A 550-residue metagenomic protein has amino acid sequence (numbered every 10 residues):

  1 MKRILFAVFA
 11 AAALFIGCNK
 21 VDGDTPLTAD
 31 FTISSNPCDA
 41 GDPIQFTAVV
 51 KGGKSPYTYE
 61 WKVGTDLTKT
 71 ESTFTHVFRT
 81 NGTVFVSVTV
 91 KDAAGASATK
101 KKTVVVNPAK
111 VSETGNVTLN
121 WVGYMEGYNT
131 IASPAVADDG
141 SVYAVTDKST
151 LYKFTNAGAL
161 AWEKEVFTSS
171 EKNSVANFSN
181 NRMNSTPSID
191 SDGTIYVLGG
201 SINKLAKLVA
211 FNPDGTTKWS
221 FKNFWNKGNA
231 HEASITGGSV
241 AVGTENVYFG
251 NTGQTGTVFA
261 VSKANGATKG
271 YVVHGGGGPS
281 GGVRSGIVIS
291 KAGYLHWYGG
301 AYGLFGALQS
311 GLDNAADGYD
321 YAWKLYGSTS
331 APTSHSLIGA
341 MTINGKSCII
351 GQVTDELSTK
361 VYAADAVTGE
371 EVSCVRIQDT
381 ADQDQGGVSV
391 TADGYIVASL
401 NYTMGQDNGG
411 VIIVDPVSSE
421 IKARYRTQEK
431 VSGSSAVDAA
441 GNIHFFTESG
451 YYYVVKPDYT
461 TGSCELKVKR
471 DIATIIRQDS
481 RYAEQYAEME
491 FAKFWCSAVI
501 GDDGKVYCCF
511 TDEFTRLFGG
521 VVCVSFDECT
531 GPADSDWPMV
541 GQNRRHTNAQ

Functional and structural regions predicted by a protein language model:
K2-A40, A94-L119, G215: Bacterial Sec-dependent N-terminal signal peptides
P26-T28, P43, P56-T58: Exposed beta-strand and adjacent loop surfaces of beta-rich binding modules that mediate intermolecular recognition
A40-K51: A short beta-strand segment in extracellular, disulfide-stabilized domains
K51-S55, I202: Short glycine/proline-centered coil/turn motifs in the loop regions of extracellular beta-sandwich domains
Y59-H76: Surface-exposed, flexible coil segments in extracellular/virion-facing regions
R79-G82: Surface-exposed, short loops/turns at beta-strand junctions within beta-sandwich domains
N107-N184, S188-G237, A241-Q550: Extracytoplasmic/lumenal domain signature
